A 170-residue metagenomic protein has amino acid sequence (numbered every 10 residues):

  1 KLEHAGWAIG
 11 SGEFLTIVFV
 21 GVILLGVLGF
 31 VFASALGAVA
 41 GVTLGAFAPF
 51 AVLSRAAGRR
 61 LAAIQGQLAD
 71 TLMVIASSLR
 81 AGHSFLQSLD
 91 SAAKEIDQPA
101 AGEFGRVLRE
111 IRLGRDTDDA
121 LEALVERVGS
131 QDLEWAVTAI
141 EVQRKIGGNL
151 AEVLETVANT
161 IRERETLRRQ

Functional and structural regions predicted by a protein language model:
K1-M73, K94, G129, E165 (+1 more regions): Hydrophobic alpha-helical signal-anchor/transmembrane segments
D70-L167: Glycine- and small-hydrophobic-enriched helix-loop-helix hairpins
